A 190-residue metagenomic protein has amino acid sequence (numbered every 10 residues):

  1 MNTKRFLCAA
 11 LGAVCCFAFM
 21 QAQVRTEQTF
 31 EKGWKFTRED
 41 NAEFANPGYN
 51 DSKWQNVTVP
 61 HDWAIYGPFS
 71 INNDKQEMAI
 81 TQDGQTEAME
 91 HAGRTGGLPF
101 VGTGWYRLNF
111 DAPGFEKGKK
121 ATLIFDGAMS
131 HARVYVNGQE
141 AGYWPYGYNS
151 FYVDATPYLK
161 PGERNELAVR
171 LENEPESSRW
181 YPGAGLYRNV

Functional and structural regions predicted by a protein language model:
M1-R25: Bacterial Sec-dependent N-terminal signal peptides
N2, N50, D154-A155: Poly-acidic low-complexity segments
F19, A92-G93, N109: A short, compositionally biased domain-edge/stem linker segment
A22-E87, E166-E172, S177, G185-L186: Accessory carbohydrate-binding/adhesion or oligomerization-edge regions at the termini of glycan-active proteins
T26-F30, T37-D40, G96-N189: Accessory beta-strand-rich segments of carbohydrate-active enzymes
Q85-T95: Short glycine/proline-rich turn/loop motifs
